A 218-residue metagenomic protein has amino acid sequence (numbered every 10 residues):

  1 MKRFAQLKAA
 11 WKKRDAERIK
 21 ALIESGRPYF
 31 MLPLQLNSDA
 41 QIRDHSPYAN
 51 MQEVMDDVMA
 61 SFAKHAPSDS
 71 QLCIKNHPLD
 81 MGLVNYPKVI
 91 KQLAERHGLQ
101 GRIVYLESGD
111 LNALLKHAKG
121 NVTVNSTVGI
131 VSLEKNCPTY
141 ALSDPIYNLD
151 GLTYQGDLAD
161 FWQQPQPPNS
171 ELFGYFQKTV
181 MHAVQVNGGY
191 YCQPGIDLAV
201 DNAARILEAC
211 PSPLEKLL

Functional and structural regions predicted by a protein language model:
M1-V89: Conserved catalytic-core segment of nucleotide-activated headgroup transferases in glycan assembly
N37, L79, V128, I146-Y147 (+1 more regions): Short, glycine-/Ser/Thr-/acidic-enriched flexible segments
P67, G98-Q100, E134: Short, well-ordered coil/turn elements that cap or connect secondary structure elements
S70, G101-I103, C137: A structural micro-motif
L83-V124: Donor nucleotide-activated moiety binding/catalytic core segment of transferases that use nucleotide-activated donors
I90-Q92, Y140-A141, L158-A159: Short, hinge-like loop/turn segments at secondary-structure boundaries
E107-T153: A donor-sugar binding/catalytic signature common to diverse glycosyltransferases and related nucleotide-sugar
L152-L218: Leloir-type glycosyltransferase catalytic cores
